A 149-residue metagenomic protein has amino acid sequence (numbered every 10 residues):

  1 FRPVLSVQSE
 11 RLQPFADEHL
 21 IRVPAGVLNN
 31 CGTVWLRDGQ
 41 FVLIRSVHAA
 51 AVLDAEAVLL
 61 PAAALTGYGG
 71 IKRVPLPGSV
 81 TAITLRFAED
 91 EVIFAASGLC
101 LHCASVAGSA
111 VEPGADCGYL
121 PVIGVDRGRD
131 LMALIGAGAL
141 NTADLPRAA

Functional and structural regions predicted by a protein language model:
R2-V111: Long beta-strand-rich cores associated with HINT superfamily self-processing modules
V80-A82, R86-A149: Sequence-level preference for short, compositionally simple segments enriched in small aliphatic or small polar residues
